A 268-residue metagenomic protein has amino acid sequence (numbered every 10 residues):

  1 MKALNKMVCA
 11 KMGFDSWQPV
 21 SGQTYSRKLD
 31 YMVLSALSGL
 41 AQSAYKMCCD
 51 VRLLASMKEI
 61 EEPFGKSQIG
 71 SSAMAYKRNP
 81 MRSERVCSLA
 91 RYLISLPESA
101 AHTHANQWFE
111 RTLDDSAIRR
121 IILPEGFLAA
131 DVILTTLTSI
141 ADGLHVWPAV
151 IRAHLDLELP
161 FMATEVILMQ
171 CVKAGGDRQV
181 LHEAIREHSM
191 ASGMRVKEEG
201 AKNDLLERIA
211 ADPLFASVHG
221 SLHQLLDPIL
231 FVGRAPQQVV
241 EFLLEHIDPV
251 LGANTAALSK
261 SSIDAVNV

Functional and structural regions predicted by a protein language model:
M1-N106: Internal glycine-rich alpha/beta core junctions
I69-V268: Catalytic-core signal marking the mid-to-C-terminal active-site face
